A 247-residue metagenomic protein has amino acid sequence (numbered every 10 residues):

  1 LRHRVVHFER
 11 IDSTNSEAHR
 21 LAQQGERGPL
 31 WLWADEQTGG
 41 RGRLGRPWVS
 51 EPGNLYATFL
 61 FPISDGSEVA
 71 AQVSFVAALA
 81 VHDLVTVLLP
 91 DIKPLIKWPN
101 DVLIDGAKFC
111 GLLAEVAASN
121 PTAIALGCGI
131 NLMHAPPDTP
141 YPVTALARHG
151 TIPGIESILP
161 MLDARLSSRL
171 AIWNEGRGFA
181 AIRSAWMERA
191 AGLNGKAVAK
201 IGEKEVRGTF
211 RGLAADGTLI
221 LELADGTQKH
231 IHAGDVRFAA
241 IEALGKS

Functional and structural regions predicted by a protein language model:
L1-P90, C110, Q228, I241-S247: N-terminal lobe of the biotin/lipoate ligase/transferase fold
W33-D35, S50, N100, E175 (+1 more regions): Intrinsic disorder/low-complexity segments enriched in polar/charged and small flexible residues
G40, D101, G129: Active-site glycine-centered loops adjacent to acidic/histidine catalytic or metal-binding residues that shape
A71-K93, I104-S247: Long, positively charged amphipathic alpha-helical accessory segments at protein N-termini or as interdomain linkers
